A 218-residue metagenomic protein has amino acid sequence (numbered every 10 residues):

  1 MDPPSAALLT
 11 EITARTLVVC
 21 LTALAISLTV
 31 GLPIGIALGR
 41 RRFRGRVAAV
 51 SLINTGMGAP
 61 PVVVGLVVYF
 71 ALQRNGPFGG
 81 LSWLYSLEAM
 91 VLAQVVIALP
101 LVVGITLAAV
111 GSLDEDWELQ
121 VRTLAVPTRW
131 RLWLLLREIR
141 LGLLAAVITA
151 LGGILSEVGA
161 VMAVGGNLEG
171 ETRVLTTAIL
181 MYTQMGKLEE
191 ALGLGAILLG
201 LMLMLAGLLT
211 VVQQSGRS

Functional and structural regions predicted by a protein language model:
M1, A7, R41-R46, L208-S218: Transmembrane alpha-helical segments of polytopic membrane transport and secretion proteins
M1-L8, M162-L203: Interhelical loop and adjacent transmembrane-helix boundary motif in polytopic membrane transport permeases
A7-L38, V147: Transmembrane alpha-helix signature in integral membrane proteins
A14-T22, G56, R129-A145, G193-I197: Alpha-helical transmembrane segments of multi-pass membrane proteins
A25, I105-T106, T128-A160, L209 (+1 more regions): Transmembrane alpha-helices
I34-V68, E118: Cytoplasmic-entry segments and transmembrane alpha-helices of multi-pass inner-membrane transporters
A37, L101-E118, R122-L134, L192-S218: C-terminal transmembrane helix and the adjacent membrane-cytosol boundary/short C-terminal tail of inner/organellar
V64-V95, G165-L168: Membrane-interfacial helix termini and adjacent extracytoplasmic/periplasmic loops of multi-pass transporters
